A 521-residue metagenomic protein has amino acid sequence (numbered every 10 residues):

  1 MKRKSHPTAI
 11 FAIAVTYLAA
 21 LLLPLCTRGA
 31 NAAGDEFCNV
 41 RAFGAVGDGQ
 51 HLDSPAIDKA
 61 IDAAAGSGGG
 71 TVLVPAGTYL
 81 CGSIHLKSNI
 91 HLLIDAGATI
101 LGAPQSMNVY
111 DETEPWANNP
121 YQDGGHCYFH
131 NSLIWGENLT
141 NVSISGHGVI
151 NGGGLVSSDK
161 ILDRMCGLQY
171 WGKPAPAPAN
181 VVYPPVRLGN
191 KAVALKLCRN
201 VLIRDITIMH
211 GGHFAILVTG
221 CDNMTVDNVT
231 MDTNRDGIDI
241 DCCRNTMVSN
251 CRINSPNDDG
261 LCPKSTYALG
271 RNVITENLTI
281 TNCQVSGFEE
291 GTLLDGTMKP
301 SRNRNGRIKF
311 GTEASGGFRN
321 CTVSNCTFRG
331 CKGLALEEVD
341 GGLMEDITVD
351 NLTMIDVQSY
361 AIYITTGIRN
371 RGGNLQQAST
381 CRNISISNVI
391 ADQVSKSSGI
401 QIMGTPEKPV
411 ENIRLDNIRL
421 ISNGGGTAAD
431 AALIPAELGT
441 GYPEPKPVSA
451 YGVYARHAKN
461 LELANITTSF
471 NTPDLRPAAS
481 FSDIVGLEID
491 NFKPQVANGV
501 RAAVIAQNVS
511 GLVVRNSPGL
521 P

Functional and structural regions predicted by a protein language model:
M1-K2, P521: Accessible peptide chain termini
K2-T16: Bacterial N-terminal signal peptides that target proteins for export
L18-P521: Extracellular/periplasmic carbohydrate-active domains that bind, remodel, or depolymerize complex polysaccharides
